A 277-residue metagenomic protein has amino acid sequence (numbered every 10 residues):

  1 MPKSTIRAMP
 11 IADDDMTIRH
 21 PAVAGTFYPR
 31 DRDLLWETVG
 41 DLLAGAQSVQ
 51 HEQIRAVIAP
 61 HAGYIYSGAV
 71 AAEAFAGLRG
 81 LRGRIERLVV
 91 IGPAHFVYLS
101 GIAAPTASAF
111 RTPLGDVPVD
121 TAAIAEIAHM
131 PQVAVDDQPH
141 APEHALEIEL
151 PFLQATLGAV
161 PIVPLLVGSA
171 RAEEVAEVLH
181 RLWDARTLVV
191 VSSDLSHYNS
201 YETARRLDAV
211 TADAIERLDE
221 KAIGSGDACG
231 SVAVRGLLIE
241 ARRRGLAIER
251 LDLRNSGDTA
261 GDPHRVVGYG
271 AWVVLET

Functional and structural regions predicted by a protein language model:
P10-A260, V273-T277: Active-site histidine-anchored catalytic micro-motif
V266-A271: Short hydrophobic/aromatic beta-strand or adjacent loop that forms the aromatic wall/cage of a ligand/substrate-binding
